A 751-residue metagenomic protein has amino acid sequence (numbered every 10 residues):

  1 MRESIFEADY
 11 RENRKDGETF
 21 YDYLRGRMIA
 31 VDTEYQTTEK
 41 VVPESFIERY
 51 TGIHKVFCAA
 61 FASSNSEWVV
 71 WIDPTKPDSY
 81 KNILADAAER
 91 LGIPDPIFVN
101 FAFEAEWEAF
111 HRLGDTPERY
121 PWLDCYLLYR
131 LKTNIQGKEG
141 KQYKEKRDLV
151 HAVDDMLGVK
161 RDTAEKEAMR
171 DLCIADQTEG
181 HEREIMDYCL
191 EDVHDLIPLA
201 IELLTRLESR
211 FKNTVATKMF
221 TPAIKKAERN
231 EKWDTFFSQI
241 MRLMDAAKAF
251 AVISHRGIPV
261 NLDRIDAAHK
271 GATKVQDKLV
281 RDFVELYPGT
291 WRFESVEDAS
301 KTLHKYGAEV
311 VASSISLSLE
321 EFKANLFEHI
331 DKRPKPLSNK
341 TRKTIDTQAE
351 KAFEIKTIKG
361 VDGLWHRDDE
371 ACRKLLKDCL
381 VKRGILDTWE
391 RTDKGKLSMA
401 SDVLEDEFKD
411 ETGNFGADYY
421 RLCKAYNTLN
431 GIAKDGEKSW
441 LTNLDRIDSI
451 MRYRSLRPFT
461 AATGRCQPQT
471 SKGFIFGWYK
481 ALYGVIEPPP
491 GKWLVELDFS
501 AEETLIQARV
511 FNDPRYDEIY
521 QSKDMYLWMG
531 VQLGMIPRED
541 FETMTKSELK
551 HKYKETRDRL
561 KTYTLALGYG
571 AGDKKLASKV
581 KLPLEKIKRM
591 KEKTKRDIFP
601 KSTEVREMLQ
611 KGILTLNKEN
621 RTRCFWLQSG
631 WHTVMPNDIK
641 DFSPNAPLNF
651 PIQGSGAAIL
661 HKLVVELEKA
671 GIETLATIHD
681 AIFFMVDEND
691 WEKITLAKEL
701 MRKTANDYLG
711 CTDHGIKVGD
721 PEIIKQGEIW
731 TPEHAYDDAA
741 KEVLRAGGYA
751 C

Functional and structural regions predicted by a protein language model:
R2-R14, G26, A30-N65, P77 (+6 more regions): Acidic, glycine-rich two-metal-ion catalytic cores of nucleic acid-processing enzymes
S4-F6, G52-F57, F61-R229, R242-M244 (+2 more regions): Active-site-proximal helix-loop-helix substrate-binding element of RNase H-like nuclease domains
T116, Y120, C125, E167-A312 (+6 more regions): Mixed-charge, glycine-rich, non-catalytic linkers/tails in nucleic-acid processing enzymes
K132-Q136, K141-Q142, V252-Q276, Q507-R509 (+2 more regions): Catalytic palm subdomain of template-directed nucleic-acid polymerases, centered on the conserved carboxylate motif
D192-V193, T217-T221, A249-A251, H255 (+4 more regions): Catalytic palm active-site di-aspartate
I197, R256, H269-T302, T594-E607 (+1 more regions): Polymerase palm active-site segment centered on the conserved acidic dipeptide of motif C
R557-Y569: Short, amphipathic alpha-helical "recognition" segments used to contact nucleic acids or chromatin
V580-M590: Short, basic interhelical loop/turn and adjoining N-cap of the next helix at nucleic-acid- or acidic-partner-contacting
